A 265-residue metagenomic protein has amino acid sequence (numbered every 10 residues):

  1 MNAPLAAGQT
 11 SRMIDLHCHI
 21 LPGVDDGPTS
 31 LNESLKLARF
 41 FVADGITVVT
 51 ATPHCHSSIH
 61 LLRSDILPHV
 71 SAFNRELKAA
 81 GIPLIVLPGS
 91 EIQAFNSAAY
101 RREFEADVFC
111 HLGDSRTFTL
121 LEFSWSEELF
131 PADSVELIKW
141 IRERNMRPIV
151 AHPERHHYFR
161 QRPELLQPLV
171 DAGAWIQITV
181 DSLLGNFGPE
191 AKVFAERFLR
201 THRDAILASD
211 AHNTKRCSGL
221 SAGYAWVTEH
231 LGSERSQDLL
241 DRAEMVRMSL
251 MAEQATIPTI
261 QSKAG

Functional and structural regions predicted by a protein language model:
M1-I82: An N-terminally biased module of ancient metal coordination in phosphate/nucleic-acid-related enzymes
I14-L16, V49-T52, L87-E91, I149-A151 (+2 more regions): Active-site neighborhood of phospho(di)ester-bond hydrolases with catalytic His/Asp-centered motifs
H19, C55, I92-Q93, S126 (+3 more regions): Catalytic metal-binding/acid-base residues of hydrolase active sites
V42, R142, L199-R200: Non-catalytic positions within long, well-ordered alpha-helices that form the structural scaffold/packing of enzyme
L62-Q177, P258-G265: Extended substrate/RNA-proximal surfaces in nucleic-acid metabolism proteins
L184-G188, T214-L220, R247: Short active-site-adjacent structural elements
R203-G219: Short acidic/histidine-rich active-site segments
S221, A225-G265: Mid-to-C-terminal alpha-helical segments outside catalytic/metal-binding sites
